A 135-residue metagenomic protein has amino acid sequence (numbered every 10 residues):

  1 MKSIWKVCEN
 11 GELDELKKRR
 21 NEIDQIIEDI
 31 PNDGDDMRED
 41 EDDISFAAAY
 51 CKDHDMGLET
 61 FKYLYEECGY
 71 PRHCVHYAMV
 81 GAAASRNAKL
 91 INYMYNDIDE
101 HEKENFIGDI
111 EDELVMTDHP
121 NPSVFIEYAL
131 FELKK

Functional and structural regions predicted by a protein language model:
M1-K135: Ankyrin repeat (ANK) tandem alpha-helical domains that serve as protein-protein interaction scaffolds, prominent
